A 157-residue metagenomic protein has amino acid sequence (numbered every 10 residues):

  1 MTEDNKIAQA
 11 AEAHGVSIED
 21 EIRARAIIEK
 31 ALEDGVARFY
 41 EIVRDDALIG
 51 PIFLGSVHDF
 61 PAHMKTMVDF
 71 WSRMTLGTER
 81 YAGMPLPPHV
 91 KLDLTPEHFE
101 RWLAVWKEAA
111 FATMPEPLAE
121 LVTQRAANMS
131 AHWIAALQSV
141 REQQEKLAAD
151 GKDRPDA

Functional and structural regions predicted by a protein language model:
M1-A157: Core of compact, soluble alpha-helical bundle domains
